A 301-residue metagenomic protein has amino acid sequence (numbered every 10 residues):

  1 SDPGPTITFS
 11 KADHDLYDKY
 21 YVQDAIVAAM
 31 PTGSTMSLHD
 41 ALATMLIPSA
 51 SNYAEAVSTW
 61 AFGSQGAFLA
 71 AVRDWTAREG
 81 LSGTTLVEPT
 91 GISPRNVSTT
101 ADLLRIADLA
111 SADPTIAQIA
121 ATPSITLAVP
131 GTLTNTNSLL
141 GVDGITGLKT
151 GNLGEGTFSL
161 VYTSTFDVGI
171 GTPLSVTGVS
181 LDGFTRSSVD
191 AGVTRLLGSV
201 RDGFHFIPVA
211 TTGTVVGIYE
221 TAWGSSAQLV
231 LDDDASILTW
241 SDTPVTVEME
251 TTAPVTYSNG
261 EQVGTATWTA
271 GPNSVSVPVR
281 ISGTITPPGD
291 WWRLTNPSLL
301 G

Functional and structural regions predicted by a protein language model:
S1-A101: Active-site-adjacent loops and short helices of periplasmic peptidoglycan-processing enzymes
P3, L160, Q262-G264: Residue-level marker for the onset of beta-strands and adjacent loop->beta junctions in well-ordered domains
T6, S175-T177, S276-P278: Well-ordered beta-strand positions in beta-sheet-rich domains
A29, I145-T150, T252-V255: Short, P/G- and charge-enriched loop/turn segments at secondary-structure junctions
V57, L160-Y162, A266: Short beta-strand scaffold segments in enzyme catalytic cores
G63-D234, W240: Penicillin-recognizing serine hydrolase domain
G203-G301: Conserved SxxK-family serine transpeptidase/carboxypeptidase catalytic domain of penicillin-binding proteins
